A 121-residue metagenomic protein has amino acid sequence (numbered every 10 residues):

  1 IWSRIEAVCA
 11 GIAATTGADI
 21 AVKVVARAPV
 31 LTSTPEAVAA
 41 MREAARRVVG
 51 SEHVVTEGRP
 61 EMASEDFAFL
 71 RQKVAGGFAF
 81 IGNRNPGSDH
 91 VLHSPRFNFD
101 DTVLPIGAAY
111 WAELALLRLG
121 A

Functional and structural regions predicted by a protein language model:
I1-A121: Metal-dependent amide/peptide-bond hydrolase catalytic core, centered on the "pita-bread" metallohydrolase fold
